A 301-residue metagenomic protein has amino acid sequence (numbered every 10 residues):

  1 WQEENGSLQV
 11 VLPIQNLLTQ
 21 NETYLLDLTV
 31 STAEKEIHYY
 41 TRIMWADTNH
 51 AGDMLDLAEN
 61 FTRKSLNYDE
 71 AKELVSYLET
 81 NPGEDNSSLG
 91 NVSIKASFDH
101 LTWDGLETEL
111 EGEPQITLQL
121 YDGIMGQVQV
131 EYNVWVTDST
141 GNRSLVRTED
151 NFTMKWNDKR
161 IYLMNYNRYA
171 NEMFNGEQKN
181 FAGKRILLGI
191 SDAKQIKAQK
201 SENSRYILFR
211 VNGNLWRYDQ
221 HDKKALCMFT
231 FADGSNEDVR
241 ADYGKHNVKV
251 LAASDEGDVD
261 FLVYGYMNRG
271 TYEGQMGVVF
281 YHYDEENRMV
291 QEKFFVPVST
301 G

Functional and structural regions predicted by a protein language model:
W1, N5, V11-L26, S97-N142 (+1 more regions): Surface-exposed, charged secondary-structure patches
W1-V11, T230-G234, F294-V298: Solvent-exposed serine/threonine-rich low-complexity stretches and specific carbohydrate-binding patches
T23-L106, A182-K224, F231-D233, A241-H246 (+3 more regions): Core segments of small alpha/beta cavity-forming domains
T32, Y132-V136, D158: Beta-strand elements of well-folded, non-transmembrane domains
T117-L118, N151-T153, K197, Y206-I207: Short, surface-exposed charged micro-motifs
S139-N142, E172-N180, D219, M228-F229 (+1 more regions): A short, polar/proline- and glycine-enriched secondary-structure boundary/capping micro-motif
T140-N165, Q275-N287: A short, surface-exposed beta-strand/turn
N165-N175, V296-S299: Short, solvent-exposed aromatic-acidic interface loops
